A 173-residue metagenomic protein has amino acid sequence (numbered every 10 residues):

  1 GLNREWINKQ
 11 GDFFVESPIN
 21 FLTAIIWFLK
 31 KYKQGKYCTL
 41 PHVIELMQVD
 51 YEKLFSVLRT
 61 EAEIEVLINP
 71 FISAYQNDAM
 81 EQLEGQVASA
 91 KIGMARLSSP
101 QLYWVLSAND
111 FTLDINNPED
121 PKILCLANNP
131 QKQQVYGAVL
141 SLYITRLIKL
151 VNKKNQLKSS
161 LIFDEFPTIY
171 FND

Functional and structural regions predicted by a protein language model:
G1-D173: P-loop NTPase motor domains
